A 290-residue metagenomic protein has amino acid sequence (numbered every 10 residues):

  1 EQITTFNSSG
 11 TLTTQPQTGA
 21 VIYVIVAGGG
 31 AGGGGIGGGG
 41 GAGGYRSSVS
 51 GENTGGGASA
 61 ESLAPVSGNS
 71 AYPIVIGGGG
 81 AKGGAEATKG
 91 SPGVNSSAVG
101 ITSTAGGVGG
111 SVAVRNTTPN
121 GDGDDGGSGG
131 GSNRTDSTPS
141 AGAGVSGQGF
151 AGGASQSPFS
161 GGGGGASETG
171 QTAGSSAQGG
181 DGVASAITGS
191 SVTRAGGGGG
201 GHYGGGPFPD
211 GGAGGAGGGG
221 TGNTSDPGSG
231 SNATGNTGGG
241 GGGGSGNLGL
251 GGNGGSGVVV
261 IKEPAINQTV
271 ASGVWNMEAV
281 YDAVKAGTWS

Functional and structural regions predicted by a protein language model:
E1-T11, T18-V270, M277: Low-complexity, glycine/proline-biased repetitive segments and flexible coils/loops
N267-S290: Intrinsically disordered, compositionally biased repeat/linker segments
